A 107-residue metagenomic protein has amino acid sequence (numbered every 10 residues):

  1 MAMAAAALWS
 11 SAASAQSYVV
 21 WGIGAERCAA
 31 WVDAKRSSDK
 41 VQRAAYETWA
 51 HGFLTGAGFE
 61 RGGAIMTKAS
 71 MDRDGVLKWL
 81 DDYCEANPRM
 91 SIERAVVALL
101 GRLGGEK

Functional and structural regions predicted by a protein language model:
M1-A2: Sec-dependent signal peptide recognition, specifically the positively charged N-region followed immediately by
S10-A12: N-terminal signal peptide c-region/cleavage motif recognized by signal peptidases
Q16-D82: Short N-proximal segments of mature Sec-exported proteins
R73-G104: Short, compact, well-ordered microdomains
K107: Active-site-adjacent structural elements in enzyme catalytic domains
